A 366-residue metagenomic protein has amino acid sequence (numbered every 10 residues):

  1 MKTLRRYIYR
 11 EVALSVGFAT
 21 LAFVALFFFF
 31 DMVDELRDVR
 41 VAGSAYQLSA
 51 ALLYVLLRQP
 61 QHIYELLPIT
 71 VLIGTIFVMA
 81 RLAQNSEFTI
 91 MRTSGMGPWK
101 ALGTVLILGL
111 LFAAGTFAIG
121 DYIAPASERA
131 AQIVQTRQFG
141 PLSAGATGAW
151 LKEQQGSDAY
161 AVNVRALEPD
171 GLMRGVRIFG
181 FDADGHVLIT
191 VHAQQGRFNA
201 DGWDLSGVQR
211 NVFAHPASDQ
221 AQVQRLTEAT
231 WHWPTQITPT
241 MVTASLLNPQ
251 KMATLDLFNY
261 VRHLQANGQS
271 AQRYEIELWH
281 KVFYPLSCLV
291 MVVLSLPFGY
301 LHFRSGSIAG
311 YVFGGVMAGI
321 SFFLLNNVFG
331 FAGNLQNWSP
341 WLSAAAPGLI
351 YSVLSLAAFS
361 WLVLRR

Functional and structural regions predicted by a protein language model:
M1-S157, V162, P169, H186 (+2 more regions): Transmembrane alpha-helices
I8, M173, V191-A193, L205-Q209: Extended beta-sheet lipid-handling architectures
S157, L188-Q195: Amphipathic hydrophobic-ligand
V164-E168, A193-R197: Extended lipid/amphipathic-ligand handling interfaces
A166, R177-F181, F298: Short beta-strand segments that buttress and anchor functional surface loops
D170-G171, A200-W203: Beta-strand-connecting loop/turn residues
F179-A183, V208-P216: Short, solvent-exposed aromatic-acidic interface loops
L188, G202-G207, A214: PDZ peptide-recognition modules
